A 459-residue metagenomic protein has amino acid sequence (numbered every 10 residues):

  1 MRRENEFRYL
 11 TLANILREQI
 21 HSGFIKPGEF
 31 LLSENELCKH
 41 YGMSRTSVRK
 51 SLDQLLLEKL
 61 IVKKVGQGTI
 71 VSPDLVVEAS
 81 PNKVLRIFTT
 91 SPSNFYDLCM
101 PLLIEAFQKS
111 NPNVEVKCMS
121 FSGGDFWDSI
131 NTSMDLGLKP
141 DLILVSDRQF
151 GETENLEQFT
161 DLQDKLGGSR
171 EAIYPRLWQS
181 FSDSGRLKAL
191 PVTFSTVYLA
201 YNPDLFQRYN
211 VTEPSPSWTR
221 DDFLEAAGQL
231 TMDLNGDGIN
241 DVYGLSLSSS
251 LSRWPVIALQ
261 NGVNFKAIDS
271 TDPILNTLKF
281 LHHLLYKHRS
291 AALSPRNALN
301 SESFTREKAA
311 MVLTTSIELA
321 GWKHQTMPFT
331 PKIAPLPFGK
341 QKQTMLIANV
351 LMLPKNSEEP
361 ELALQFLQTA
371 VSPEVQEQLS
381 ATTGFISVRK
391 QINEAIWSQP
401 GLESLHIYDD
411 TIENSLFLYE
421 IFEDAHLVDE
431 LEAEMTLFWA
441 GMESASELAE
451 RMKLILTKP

Functional and structural regions predicted by a protein language model:
M1-L31, N35-E36: Extreme N-terminal segment that seeds HTH/winged-HTH DNA-binding domains in transcriptional regulators
E29-K63: N-terminal helix-turn-helix
T90, L284-E358: Extracytoplasmic/periplasmic substrate-binding proteins
R148-S195: Hinge/lid segment of periplasmic solute-binding proteins
K188, L224-A267: Extracytoplasmic/periplasmic solute-binding protein
A227, K266-P295: Glycine-centered hinge/linker elements that transmit conformational signals in sensory and ligand-binding systems
L353-E423: Mature extracytoplasmic/periplasmic domains
E403-K458: C-terminal capping/gating helix-and-loop segments adjacent to ligand/active sites or protein-protein/ligand interfaces
